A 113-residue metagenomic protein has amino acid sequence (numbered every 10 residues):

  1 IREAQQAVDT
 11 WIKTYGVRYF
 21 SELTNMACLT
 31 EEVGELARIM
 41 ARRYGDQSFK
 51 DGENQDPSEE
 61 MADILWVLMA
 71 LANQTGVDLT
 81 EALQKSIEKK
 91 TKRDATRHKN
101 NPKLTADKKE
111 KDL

Functional and structural regions predicted by a protein language model:
I1-M61, L65-L113: Flexible "arm" and connector segments at domain edges
